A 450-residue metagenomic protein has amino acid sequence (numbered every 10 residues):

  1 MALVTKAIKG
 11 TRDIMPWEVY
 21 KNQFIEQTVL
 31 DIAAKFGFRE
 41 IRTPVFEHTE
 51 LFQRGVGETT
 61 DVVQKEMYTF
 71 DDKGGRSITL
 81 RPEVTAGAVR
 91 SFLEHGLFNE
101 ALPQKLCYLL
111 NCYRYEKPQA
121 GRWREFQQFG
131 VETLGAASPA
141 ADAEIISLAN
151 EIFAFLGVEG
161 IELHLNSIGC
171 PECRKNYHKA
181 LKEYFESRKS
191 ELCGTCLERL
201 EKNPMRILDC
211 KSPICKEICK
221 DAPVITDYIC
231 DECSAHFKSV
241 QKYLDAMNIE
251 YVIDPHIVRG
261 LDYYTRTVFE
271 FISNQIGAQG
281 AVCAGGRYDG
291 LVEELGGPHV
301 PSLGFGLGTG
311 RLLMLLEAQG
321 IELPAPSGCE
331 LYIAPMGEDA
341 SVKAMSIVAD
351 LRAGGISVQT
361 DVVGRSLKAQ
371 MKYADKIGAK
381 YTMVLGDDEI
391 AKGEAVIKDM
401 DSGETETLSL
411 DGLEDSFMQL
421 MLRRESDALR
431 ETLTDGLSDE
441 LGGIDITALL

Functional and structural regions predicted by a protein language model:
M1-L450: TRNA-recognition modules of translation machinery and tRNA-sensing kinases, especially anticodon-binding
